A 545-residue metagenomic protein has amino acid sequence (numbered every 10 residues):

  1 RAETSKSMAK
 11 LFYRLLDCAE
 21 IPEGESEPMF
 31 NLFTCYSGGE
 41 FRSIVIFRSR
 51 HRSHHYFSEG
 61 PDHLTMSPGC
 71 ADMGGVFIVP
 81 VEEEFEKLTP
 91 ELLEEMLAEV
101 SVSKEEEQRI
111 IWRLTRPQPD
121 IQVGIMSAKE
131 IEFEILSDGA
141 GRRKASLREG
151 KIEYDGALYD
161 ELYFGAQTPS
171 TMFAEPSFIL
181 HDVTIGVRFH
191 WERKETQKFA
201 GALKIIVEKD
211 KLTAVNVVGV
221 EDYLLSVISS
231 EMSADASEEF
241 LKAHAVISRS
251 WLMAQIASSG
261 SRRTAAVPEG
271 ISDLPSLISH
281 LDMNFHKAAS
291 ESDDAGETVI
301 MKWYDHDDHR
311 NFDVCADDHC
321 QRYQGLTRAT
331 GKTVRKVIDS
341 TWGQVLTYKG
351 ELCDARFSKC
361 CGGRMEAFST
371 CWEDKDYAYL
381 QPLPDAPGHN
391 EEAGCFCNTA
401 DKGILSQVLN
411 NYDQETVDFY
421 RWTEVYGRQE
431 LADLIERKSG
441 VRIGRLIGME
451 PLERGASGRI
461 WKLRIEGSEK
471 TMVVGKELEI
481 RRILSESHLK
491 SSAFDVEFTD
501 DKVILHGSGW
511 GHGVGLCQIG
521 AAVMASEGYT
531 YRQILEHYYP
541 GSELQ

Functional and structural regions predicted by a protein language model:
R1-L114: HIT superfamily nucleotide-processing domains
E91, I111-Q545: Conserved, single-site charged/polar hotspot
